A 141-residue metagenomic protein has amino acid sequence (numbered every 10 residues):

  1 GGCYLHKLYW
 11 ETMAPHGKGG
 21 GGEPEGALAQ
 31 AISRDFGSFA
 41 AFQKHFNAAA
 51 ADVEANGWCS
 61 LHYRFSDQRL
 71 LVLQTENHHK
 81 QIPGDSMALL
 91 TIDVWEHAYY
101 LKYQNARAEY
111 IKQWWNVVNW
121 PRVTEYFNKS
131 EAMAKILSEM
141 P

Functional and structural regions predicted by a protein language model:
G1-P141: Feature for soluble, non-membrane regions of globular proteins
